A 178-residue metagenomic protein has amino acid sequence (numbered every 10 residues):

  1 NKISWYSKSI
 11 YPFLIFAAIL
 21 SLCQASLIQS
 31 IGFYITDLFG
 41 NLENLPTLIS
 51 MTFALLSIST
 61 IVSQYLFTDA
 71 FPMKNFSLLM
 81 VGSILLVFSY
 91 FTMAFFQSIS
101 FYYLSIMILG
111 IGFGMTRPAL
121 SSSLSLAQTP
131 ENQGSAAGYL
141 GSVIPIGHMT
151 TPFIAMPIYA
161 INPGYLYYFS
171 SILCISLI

Functional and structural regions predicted by a protein language model:
N1-L14: Juxtamembrane intracellular "pre-TM" segments in multi-pass secondary transporters
I19-I31: Conserved extracellular-gate-facing transmembrane-helix segments in secondary transporters
Q29-T47: Short amphipathic helix-loop junctions that connect adjacent transmembrane helices in Major Facilitator Superfamily/SLC
V62-N75, Y159: Helix-to-loop junctions at the C-terminal end of transmembrane segments in multipass secondary transporters
S77-T92: Structural signature of the two symmetry-related core transmembrane helices
M115-Q128: Intracellular juxtamembrane helix-capping segments at the cytosolic ends of symmetry-related transmembrane helices
Q128-I161: A late C-terminal transmembrane helix in Major Facilitator Superfamily
L166-I178: Symmetry-related core transmembrane helices of the 12-TM Major Facilitator Superfamily/SLC fold
